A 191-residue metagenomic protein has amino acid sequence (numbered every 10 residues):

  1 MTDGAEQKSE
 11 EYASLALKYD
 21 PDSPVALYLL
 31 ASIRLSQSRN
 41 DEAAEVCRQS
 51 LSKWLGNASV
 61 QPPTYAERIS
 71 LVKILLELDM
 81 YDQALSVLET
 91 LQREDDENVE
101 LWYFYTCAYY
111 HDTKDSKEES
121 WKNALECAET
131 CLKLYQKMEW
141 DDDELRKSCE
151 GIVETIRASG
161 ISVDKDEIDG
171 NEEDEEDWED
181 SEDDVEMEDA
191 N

Functional and structural regions predicted by a protein language model:
M1-K53: Solenoidal tandem-repeat scaffolds enriched in leucines and small polar residues
D41-V163, D183: Structured C-terminal portions of repeat-based eukaryotic scaffold domains
S159-N191: Acidic, serine/threonine-rich intrinsically disordered low-complexity regions
